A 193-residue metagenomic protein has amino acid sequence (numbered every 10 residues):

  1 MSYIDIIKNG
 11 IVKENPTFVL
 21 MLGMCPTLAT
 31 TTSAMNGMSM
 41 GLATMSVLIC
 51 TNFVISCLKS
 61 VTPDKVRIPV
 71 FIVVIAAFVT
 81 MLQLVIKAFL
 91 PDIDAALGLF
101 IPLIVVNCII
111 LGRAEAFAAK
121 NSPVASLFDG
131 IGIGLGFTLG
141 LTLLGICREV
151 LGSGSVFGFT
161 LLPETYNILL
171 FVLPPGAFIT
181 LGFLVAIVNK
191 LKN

Functional and structural regions predicted by a protein language model:
I4-D5, A125-N193: C-terminal transmembrane helix-loop-helix hairpin of multi-pass membrane proteins
I7-F18: N-terminal membrane topogenic signal
L22-L28, T44-I49, A76-Q83, V105-L111 (+2 more regions): Hydrophobic core segments of alpha-helical transmembrane domains in multi-pass membrane transport and ion-translocation
A34-C50, V70, D94-V105, P175: Structural signature of hydrophobic alpha-helical transmembrane segments
L48-I49, F53-V85: A glycine-rich, hydrophobic loop/mini-helix early in the fold
T51-D64, L111-N121, I187-L191: C-terminal ends of transmembrane helices
T62-I75, A96-P102, S126-D129: Cytoplasmic-side transmembrane-helix entry/capping segments in multi-pass membrane proteins
M81-A96: Transmembrane alpha-helix boundary signature
